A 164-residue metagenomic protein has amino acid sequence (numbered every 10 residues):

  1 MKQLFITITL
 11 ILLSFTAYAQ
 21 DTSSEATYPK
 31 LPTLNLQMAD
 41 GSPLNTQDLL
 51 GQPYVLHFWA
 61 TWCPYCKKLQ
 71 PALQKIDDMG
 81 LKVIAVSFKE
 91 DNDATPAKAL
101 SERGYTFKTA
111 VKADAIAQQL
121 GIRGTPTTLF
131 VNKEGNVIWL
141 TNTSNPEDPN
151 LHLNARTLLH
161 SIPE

Functional and structural regions predicted by a protein language model:
M1-L4, A19: Positively charged n-region of N-terminal signal peptides that target proteins for export
T7-T16: Bacterial N-terminal signal peptides
Y18-T46: N-terminal "domain-start" segment that seeds a small globular fold
N45-K67: Short active-site neighborhood of thiol/selenol oxidoreductases, capturing the structured segment around
V55-L56, V83, T128: Hydrophobic beta-strand anchors of alpha/beta hydrolase catalytic cores
K67-R103, K112-I116: Structural microenvironment flanking redox-active thiols in thiol-disulfide oxidoreductases
L100-E134: Short, internal strand/loop/helix patches that form the active-site neighborhood or redox-interaction surface
F130-E164: Thiol-/selenol-based redox modules, centered on thioredoxin-like and closely related oxidoreductase domains
